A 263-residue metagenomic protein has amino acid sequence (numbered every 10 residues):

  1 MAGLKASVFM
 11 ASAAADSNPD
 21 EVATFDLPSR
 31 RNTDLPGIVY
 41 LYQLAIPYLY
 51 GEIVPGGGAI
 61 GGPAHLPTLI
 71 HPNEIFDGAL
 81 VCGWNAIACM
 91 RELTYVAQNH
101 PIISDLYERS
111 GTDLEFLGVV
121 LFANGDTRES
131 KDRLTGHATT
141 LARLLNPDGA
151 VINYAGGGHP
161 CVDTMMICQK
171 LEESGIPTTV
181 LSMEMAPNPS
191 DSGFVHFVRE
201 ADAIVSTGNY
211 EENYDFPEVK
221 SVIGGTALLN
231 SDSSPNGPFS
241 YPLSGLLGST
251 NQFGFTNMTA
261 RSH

Functional and structural regions predicted by a protein language model:
M1-H263: An N-terminal assembly and electron-transfer interface module characteristic of large anaerobic redox and radical
